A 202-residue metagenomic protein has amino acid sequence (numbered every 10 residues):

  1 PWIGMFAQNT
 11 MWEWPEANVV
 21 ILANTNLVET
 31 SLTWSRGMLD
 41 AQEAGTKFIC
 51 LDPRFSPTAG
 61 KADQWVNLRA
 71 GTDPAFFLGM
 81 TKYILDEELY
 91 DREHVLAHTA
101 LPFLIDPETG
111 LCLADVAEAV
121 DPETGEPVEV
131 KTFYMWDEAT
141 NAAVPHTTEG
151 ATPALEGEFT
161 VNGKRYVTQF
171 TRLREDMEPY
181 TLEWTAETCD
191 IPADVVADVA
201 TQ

Functional and structural regions predicted by a protein language model:
P1-E16: Anionic-ligand anchoring segments at beta-strand to alpha-helix junctions in alpha/beta enzyme folds, i.e., glycine
W12-P15, A41-Q42, T58-A59: Solvent-exposed alpha-helices and their adjacent loops that cap or buttress functional pockets in soluble metabolic
A17-V28: Short acidic, glycine-rich surface-loop motifs adjacent to enzyme active sites
T25, L51-P53, A70: Cofactor-binding loop segments of dinucleotide-utilizing enzymes, especially the Rossmann-like FAD- and NAD(P)+-binding
L27-R36: Glycine/threonine-rich flexible loop motifs
D40-F48: A short helix->loop->beta-strand "cap" motif at the edges of active sites that frequently abuts
S56-Q202: Long, well-ordered, tryptophan-enriched scaffold segments
